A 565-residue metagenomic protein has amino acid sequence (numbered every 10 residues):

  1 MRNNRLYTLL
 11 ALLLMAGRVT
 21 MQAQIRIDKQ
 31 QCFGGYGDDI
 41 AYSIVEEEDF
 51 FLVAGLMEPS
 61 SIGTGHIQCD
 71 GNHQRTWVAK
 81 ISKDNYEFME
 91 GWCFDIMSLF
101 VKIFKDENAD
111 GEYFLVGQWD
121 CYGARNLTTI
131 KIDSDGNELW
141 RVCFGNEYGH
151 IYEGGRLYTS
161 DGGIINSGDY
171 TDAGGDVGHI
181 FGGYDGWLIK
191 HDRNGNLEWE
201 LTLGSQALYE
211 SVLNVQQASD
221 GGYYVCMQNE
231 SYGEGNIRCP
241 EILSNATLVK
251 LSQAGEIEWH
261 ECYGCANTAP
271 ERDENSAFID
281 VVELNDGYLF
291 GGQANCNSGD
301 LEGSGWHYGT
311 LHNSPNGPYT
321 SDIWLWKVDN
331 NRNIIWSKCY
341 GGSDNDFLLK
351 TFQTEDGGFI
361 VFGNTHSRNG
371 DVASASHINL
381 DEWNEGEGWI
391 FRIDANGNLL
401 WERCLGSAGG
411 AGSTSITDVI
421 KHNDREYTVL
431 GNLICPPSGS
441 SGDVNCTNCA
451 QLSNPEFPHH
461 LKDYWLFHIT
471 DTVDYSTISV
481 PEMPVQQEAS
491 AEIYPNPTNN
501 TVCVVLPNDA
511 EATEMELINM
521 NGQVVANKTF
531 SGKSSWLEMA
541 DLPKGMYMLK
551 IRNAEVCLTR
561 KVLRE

Functional and structural regions predicted by a protein language model:
M1-I27, V480, C503, Q523 (+2 more regions): Bacterial Sec-dependent N-terminal signal peptides
N4-R5, D84, I103, A109 (+10 more regions): N-terminal cationic leader/targeting segments used for protein routing and processing
L6, R18, I62, N126-L127 (+6 more regions): A detector of low-complexity, intrinsically disordered, Ser/Thr/Gly/Pro/Ala-rich segments
A11, S98, Y319, N553-A554: Helix-centric, low-specificity signal for extended rod-like, repetitive segments
A11-L14, V19-A23, I44, F94 (+4 more regions): Compositionally biased non-globular segments, especially hydrophobic aliphatic-rich helices of signal peptides
Q22-P481: A sequence-level/structural motif corresponding to short, flexible coil/turn segments enriched in small polar residues
P484-Y494, T498-E565: C-terminal outer-membrane/trafficking sorting elements
